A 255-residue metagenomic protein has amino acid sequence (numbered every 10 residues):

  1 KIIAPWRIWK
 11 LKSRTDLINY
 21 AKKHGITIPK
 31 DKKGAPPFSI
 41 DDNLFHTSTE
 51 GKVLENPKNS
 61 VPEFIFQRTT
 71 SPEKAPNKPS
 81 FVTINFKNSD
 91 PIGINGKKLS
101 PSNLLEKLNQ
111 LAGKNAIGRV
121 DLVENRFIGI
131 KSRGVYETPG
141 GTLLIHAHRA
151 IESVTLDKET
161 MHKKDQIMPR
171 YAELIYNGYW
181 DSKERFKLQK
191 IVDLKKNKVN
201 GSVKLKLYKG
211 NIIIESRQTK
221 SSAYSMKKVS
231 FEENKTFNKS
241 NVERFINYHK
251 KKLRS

Functional and structural regions predicted by a protein language model:
K1-S255: Nucleotide-activated chemistry modules centered on ATP-dependent adenylation/adenylyltransferase
